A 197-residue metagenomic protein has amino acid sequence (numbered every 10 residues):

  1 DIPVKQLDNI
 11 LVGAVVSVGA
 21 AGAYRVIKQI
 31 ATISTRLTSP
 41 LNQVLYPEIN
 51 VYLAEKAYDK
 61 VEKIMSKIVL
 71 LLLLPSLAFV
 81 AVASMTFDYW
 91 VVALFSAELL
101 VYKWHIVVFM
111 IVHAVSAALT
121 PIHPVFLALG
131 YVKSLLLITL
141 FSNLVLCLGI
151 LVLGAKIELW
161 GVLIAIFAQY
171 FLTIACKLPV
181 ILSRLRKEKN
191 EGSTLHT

Functional and structural regions predicted by a protein language model:
D8-N9, G22-T38, L71, F171: Alpha-helical transmembrane segments of polytopic membrane transporters and translocases
V12-A31, L100-K103, W160-I164: Interfacial/gating helices of multi-pass transporter permease domains
A20, M85-Y89, G130-K133, N143-A175 (+1 more regions): Membrane-interface helix-loop junctions in multi-pass transport and translocation proteins
R25-K28, L72, I106-F109, H113 (+2 more regions): Residue-level recognition of transmembrane alpha-helices in multi-pass small-molecule transporters/permeases
I27, A31-K56, V125-A128: Helix-loop junctions and terminal segments of transmembrane helices in multi-pass membrane transport/translocation
A57-L74, A81-M85, K103-I106: Interfacial transmembrane-helix starts/ends
M85-A114, W160: Interfacial segments at transmembrane-helix termini and the short loops linking adjacent helices
I111-F141: Membrane-interface junctions at transmembrane-helix termini in multi-pass inner-membrane proteins
